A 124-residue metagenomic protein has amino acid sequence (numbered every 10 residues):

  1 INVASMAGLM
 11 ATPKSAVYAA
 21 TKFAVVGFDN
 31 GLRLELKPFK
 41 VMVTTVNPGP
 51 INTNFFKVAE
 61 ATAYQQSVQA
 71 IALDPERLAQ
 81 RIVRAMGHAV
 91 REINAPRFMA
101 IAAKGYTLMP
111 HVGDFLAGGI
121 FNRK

Functional and structural regions predicted by a protein language model:
I1-N2: Conserved Rossmann-fold NAD(P)-dependent oxidoreductase catalytic core, especially the SDR/UDP-sugar
S5: Residue(s) in the substrate-gating loop at a strand-loop-helix junction that position the organic substrate next
M10, G31-V41: Active-site-adjacent segment of SDR/Rossmann-fold oxidoreductases
M10-V17: Active-site loop immediately N-terminal to the catalytic Tyr-X3-Lys motif of short-chain dehydrogenase/reductase
Y18, V26: Catalytic tyrosine of NAD(P)H-dependent dehydrogenase/reductases that use a Tyr as the general acid/base
T21: Active-site helix of classical SDR
P38-R97: SDR active-site lid
V90-R123: A transmembrane-helix-recognition feature enriched in membrane-embedded lipid enzymes and envelope glyco-/phospholipid
